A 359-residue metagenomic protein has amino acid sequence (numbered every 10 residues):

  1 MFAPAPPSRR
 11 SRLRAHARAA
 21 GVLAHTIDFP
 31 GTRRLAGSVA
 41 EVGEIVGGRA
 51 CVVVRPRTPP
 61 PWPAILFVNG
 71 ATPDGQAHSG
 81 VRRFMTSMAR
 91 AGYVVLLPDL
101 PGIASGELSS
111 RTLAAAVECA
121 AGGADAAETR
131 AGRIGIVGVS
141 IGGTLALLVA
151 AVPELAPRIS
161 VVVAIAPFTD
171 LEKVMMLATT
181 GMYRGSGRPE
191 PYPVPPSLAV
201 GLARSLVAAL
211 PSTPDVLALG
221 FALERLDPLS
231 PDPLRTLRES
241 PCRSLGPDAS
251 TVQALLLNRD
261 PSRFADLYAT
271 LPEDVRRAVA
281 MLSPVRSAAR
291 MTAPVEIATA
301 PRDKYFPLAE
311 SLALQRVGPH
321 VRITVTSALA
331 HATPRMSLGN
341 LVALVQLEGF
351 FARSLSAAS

Functional and structural regions predicted by a protein language model:
S8-P60: N-terminal cap/lid segment of alpha/beta-hydrolase-fold proteins
R57-M88, D99-L100: Short, surface-exposed "cap/lid" segments of acyl-processing enzymes
Q76-F84, L96-G135, A150-P153: Catalytic nucleophile-loop/oxyanion-hole region of alpha/beta-hydrolase and closely related hydrolase-like folds
G138-A146: Gly/Ala-rich beta-loop-alpha elbow adjacent to hydrolase catalytic centers
L148-P247: Alpha/beta-hydrolase-fold enzymes
M291, I297-T299, D303: Short beta-strand/loop motif that positions the catalytic acidic residue of the alpha/beta-hydrolase fold
K304-E310: Conserved alpha/beta-hydrolase "acid-adjacent" motif
S337-S359: Catalytic active-site module of serine/aspartate enzymes centered on a nucleophile-bearing elbow/loop
